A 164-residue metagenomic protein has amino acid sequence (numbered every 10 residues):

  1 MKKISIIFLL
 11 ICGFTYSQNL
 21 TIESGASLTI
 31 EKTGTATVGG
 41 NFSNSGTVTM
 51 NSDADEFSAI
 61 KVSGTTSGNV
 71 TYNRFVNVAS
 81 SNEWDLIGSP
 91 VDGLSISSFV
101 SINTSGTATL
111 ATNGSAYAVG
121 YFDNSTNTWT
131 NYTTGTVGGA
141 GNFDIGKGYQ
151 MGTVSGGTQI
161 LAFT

Functional and structural regions predicted by a protein language model:
M1-I22: Bacterial Sec-dependent N-terminal signal peptides
Q18-T164: N-terminal exported-region signature
